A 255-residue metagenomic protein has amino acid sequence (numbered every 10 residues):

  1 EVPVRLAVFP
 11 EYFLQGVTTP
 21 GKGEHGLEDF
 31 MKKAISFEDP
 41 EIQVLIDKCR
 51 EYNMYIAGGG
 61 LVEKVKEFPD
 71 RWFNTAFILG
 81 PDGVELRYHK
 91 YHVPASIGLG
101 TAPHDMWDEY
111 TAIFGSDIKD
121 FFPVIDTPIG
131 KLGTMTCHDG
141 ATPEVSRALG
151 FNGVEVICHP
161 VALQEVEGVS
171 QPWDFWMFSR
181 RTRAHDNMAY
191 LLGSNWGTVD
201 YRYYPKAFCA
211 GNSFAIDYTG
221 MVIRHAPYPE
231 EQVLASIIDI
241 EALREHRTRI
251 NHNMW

Functional and structural regions predicted by a protein language model:
E1-P3, N152-G153: Glycine-rich phosphate-binding loop signature in dinucleotide/nucleotide-binding domains
V2-K90, S96, L163-R181, D186-N187: Cys-nucleophile CN-hydrolase/nitrilase-fold catalytic domain and related Cys-dependent amidase chemistry that acts on
I35-A57, K131, C137-L234: CN hydrolase (nitrilase-like) catalytic-core segments centered on the catalytic cysteine and neighboring Lys/Glu
D47, K66-P160, E165-F178, R249: Active-site catalytic loop in hydrolytic enzyme cores
I78, D126, A215, A235-D239: Short, well-ordered beta-strand micro-motif
Y88, H92, S96, Q232 (+1 more regions): Short secondary-structure boundary motifs at beta->alpha junctions and helix caps
K90, T127, Y218, Y228 (+1 more regions): Active-site donor-binding loop signature of nucleotide-sugar glycosyltransferases
E241-W255: A conserved C-terminal secondary-structure "cap"
